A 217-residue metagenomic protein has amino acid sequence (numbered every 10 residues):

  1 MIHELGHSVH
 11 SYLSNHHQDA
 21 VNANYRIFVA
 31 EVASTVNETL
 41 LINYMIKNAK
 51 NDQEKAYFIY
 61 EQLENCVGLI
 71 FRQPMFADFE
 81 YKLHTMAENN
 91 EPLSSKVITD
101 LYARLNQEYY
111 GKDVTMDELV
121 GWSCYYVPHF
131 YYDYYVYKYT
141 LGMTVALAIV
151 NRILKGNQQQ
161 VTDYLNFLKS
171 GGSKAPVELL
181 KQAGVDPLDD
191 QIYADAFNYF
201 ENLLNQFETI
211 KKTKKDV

Functional and structural regions predicted by a protein language model:
M1, V9, K47, L69 (+2 more regions): C-terminal, non-catalytic "cap/extension" segments appended to globular domains
M1-I2, G6, A23, A30: Helix-rich catalytic cores of soluble enzyme domains
G6-A20: Catalytic Zn2+-binding segment of zinc metalloproteases
H10-S14, E38, A87: Active-site-proximal flexible loops/turns
H17-I27, F58-N65, H84-M86, Y126-V127: Short beta-alpha connecting loops at secondary-structure transitions that line or flank enzyme active sites
H17-N24, I46-F58, G156-D163: Short, glycine/acidic-rich hinge or "gate" loops at secondary-structure transitions that mediate conformational
N24-Q53, Q62-E64, G68, G142: Post-HExxH zinc-binding segment in Zn-dependent metallohydrolases
